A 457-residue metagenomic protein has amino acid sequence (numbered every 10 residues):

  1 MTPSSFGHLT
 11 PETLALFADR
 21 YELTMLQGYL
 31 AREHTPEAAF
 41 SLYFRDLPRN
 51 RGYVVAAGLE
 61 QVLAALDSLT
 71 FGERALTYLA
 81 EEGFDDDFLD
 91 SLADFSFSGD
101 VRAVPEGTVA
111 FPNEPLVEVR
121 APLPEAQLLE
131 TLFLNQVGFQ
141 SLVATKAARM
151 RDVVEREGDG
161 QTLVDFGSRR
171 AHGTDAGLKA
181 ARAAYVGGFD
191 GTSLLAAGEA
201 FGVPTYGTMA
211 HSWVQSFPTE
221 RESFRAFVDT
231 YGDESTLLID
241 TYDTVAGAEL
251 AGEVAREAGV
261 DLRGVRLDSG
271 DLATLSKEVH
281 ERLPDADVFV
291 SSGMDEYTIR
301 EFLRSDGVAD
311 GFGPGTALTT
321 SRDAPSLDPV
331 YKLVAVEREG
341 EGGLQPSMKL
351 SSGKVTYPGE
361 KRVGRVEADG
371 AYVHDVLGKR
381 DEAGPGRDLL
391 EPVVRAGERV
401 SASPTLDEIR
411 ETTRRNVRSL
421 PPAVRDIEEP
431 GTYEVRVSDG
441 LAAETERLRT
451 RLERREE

Functional and structural regions predicted by a protein language model:
M1-Y231, L333-E457: Ordered alpha/beta subdomains of enzyme catalytic regions
S212-G370: Glycine-rich phosphate/ribose-binding loops and adjacent secondary-structure elements that form binding surfaces
